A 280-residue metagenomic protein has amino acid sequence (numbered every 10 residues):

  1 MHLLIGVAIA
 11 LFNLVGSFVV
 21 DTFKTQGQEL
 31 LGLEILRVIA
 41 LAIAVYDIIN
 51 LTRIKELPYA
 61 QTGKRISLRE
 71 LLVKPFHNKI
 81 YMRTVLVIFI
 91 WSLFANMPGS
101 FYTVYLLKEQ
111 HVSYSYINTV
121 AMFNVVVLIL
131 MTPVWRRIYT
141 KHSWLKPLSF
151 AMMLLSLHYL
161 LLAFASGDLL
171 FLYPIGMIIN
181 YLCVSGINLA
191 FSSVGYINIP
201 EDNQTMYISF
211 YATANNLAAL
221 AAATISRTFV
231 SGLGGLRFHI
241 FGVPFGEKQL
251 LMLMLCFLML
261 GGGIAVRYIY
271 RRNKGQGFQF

Functional and structural regions predicted by a protein language model:
M1-F23, E34-E56, R83, V87-S100 (+2 more regions): Substrate-agnostic recognition of the 12-TM MFS/MFS-like secondary transporter fold
V20-L41, V230-F257: A membrane-interface helix-boundary motif in multi-pass transporters
D21, S100-I117: Short amphipathic helix-loop junctions that connect adjacent transmembrane helices in Major Facilitator Superfamily/SLC
I43-I54, K248-F280: Multi-pass alpha-helical transporter architecture, strongest for 12-TM Major Facilitator/SLC carriers used
E56-L86, Q276-F280: Juxtamembrane intracellular "pre-TM" segments in multi-pass secondary transporters
H77-V85, Y114, L170-P174: Primarily residues marking transmembrane-helix entry/exit sites
T140-M152: Cytoplasmic membrane-interface "Motif A"-like loop-to-helix N-cap segments of 12-TM Major Facilitator Superfamily
M153-D168: C-terminal ends and interior cores of transmembrane alpha-helices in multi-pass membrane transporters/permeases
